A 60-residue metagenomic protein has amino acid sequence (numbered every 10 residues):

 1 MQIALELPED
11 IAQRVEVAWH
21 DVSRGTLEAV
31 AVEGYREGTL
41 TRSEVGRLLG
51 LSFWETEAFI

Functional and structural regions predicted by a protein language model:
M1-I60: Small, basic N-terminal interaction modules of short regulatory proteins
